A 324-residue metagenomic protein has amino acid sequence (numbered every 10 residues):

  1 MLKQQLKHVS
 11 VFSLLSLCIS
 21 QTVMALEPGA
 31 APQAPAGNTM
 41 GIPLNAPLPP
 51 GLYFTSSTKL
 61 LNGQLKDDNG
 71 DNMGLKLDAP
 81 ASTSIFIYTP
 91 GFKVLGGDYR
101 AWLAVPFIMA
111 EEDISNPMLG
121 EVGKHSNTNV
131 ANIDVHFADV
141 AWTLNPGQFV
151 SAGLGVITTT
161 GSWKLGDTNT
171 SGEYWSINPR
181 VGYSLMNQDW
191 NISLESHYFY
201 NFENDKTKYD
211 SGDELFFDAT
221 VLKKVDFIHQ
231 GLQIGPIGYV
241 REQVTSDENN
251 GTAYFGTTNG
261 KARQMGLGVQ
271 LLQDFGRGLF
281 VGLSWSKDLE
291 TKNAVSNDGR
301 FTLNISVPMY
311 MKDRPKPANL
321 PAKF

Functional and structural regions predicted by a protein language model:
M1-P35, Y310-F324: Cleavable N-terminal export/targeting peptides
L26-P28, P43-G51, G91-R100, W142-V150 (+4 more regions): Short loop/turn motifs that connect adjacent beta-strands in outer-membrane beta-barrel proteins
E27-P32, L60-A81, E121-S126, D167-T168 (+1 more regions): Surface-exposed strand-loop-strand hairpins of Gram-negative outer-membrane beta-barrel proteins
A30, K59, K208-F324: Outer membrane beta-barrel transmembrane domains
P32, F54-N62, A101-M109, A152-T158 (+5 more regions): Transmembrane beta-barrel strands of outer-membrane/channel proteins
I42-L44, S56, S84-P90, V135-V140 (+7 more regions): Residues on the lipid-exposed face of transmembrane beta-strands in outer-membrane beta-barrel proteins
P50, K76-S84, K124-D134, S171-I177 (+4 more regions): Residues that define the transmembrane beta-barrel architecture of outer-membrane proteins
R100-A101, P106-S211, T258-G260: Outer-membrane pore/translocation modules
